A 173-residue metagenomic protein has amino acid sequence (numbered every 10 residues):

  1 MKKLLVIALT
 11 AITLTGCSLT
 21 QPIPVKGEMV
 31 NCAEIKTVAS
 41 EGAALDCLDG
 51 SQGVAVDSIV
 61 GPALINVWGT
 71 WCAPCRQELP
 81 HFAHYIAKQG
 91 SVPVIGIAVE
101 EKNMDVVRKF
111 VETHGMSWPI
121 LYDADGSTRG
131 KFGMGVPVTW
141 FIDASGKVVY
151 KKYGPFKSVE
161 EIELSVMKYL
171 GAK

Functional and structural regions predicted by a protein language model:
M1-D46, E161-M167, A172-K173: N-terminal targeting signals for export/organelle localization
G42-A63: A short beta-strand-turn-helix
V60-P62, G90-P93, S117-W118: Loop/turn elements at helix/coil->beta-strand transitions in domains of secreted/extracellular proteins
G61-A63, W68-W71, G135: Short pre-active-site segment immediately N-terminal to redox-active cysteine/selenocysteine motifs in thiol-based
L64-I65, V94, T139: Hydrophobic beta-strand anchors of alpha/beta hydrolase catalytic cores
R76-H114, A124-G130: Structural microenvironment flanking redox-active thiols in thiol-disulfide oxidoreductases
E112-S117, D123-K173: Thiol/disulfide oxidoreductase modules built on the thioredoxin-like
